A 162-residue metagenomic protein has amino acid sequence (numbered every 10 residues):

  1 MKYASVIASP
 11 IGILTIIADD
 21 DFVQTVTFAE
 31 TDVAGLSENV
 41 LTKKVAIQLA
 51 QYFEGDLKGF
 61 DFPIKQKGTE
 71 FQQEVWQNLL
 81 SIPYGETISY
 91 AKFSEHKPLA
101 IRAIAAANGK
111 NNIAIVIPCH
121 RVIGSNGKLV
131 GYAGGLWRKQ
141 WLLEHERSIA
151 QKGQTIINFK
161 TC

Functional and structural regions predicted by a protein language model:
M1-L99, I149-C162: Basic nucleic-acid-binding alpha-helical/helix-turn surface characteristic of O6-alkylguanine DNA
L14, E70, T87, N111 (+2 more regions): Gly/Ser/Thr-rich beta-alpha loop segments that engage phosphate groups in nucleotides
N108, N112, V116: Major-groove DNA-recognition helix of helix-turn-helix-type DNA-binding domains
I115-S125: Short Lys/Arg-enriched helix C-cap and helix-to-coil transition segments that create basic nucleic-acid-contact patches
G127-C162: …primarily DNA-binding HTH/wHTH and HhH modules…
